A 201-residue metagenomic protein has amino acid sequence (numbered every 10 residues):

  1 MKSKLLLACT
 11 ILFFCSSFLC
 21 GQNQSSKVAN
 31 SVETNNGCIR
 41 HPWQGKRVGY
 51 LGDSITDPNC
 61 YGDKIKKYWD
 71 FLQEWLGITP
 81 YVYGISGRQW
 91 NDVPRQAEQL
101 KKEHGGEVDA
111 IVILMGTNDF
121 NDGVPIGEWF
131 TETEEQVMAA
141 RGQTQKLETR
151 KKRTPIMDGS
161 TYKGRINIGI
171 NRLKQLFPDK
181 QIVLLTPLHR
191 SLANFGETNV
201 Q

Functional and structural regions predicted by a protein language model:
M1, F14-S17, S31, N35 (+3 more regions): Compositionally biased, intrinsically disordered low-complexity segments
M1-S25: Bacterial Sec-dependent N-terminal signal peptides
L12-F14, D63, S191: Alpha-helical transmembrane segments and their juxtamembrane interfaces
G21-S86, A97-G106: Serine-esterase "nucleophile elbow" of acetyl-processing enzymes
L51-S54, Y83-R88, L114-T117, L185-H189: Active-site-proximal beta-strand/loop segments in catalytic clefts of secreted hydrolases
W75, Q96-Q201: Alpha-helical cap/lid subdomain in secreted, periplasmic, or secretory-pathway luminal O-acyl-processing enzymes
N91-D92: N-terminal beta-loop-helix "entrance" segment that forms/cooperates in small-molecule cofactor or anionic ligand
